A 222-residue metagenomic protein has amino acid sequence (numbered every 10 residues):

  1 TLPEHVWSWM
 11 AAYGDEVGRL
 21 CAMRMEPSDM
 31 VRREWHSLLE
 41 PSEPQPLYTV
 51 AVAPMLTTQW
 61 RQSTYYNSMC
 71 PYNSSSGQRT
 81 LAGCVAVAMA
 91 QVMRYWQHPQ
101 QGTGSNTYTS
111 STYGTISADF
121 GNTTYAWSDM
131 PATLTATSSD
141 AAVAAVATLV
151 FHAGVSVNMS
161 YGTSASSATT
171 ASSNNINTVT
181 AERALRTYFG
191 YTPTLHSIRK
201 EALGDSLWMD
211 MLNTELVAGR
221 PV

Functional and structural regions predicted by a protein language model:
T1-T192, D210-V217, P221: Active-site-adjacent structural elements in enzyme catalytic domains
Y191-L207: Catalytic cysteine-centered active-site loop
